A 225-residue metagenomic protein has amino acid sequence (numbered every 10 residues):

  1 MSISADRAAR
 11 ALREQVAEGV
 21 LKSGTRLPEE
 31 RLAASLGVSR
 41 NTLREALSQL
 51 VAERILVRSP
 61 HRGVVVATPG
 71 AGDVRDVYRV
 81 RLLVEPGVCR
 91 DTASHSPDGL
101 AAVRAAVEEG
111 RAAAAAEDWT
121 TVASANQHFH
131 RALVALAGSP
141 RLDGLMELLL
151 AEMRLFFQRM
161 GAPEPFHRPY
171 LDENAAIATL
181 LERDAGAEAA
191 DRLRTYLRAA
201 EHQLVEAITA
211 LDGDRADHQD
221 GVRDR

Functional and structural regions predicted by a protein language model:
M1-S94, V205-R225: Short linear motifs at protein or domain termini
D6, A71, L82, L100-R104 (+1 more regions): Amphipathic alpha-helical repeat elements characteristic of tetratricopeptide repeat
D6, R10, E14, L82 (+11 more regions): Generic detection of well-ordered alpha-helical segments
D73, H95-G99, D118-V122, G138 (+4 more regions): Residue-level recognition of alpha-helical structural elements
V77, V103, V122, N126 (+4 more regions): Hydrophobic packing residues in well-ordered alpha-helices of helical domains and bundles
V80-H95, H128-F166, Q203-L204: Hydrophobic, amphipathic alpha-helical faces that serve as interaction scaffolds
G87-A116, T121: Amphipathic alpha-helical dimerization/coiled-coil segments that flank or bridge DNA-binding/regulatory modules
R104-R111, A116, L155-R225: C-terminal all-alpha effector/ligand-binding and dimerization domain of prokaryotic HTH-type transcriptional repressors
